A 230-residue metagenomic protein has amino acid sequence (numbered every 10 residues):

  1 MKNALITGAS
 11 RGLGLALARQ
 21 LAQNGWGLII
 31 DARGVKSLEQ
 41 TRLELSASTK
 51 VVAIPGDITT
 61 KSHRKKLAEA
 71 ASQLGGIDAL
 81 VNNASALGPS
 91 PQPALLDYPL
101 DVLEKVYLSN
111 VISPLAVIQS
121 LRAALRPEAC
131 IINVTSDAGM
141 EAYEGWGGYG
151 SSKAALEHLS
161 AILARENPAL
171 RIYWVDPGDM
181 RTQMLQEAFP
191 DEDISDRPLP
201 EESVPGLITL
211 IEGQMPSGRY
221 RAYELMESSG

Functional and structural regions predicted by a protein language model:
S10-G12: Conserved glycine-rich cofactor-binding loop
N24-Q40: Conserved glycine-rich Rossmann-like NAD(P)H-binding loop of the short-chain dehydrogenase/reductase
K65, L87-V102, G145: Conserved mid-core segment of classical short-chain dehydrogenase/reductases
P93-A94, A142-G150, I162: Active-site loop-to-helix junction immediately N-terminal to the catalytic Tyr of the SDR YXXXK motif in Rossmann-fold
I118, S152-A155: Active-site helix of classical SDR
S136: Residue(s) in the substrate-gating loop at a strand-loop-helix junction that position the organic substrate next
W174-P177, T182, P190-G230: C-terminal helical subdomain
